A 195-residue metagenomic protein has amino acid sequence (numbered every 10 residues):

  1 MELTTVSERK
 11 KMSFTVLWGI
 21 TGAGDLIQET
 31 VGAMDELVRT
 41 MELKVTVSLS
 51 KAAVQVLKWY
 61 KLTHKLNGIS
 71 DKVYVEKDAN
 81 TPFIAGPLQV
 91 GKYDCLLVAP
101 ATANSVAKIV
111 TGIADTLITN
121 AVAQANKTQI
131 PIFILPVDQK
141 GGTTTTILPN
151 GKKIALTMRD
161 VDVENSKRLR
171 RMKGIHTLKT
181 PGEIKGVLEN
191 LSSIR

Functional and structural regions predicted by a protein language model:
E2-R195: A cross-family phosphate/adenosyl-ligand binding-site feature
